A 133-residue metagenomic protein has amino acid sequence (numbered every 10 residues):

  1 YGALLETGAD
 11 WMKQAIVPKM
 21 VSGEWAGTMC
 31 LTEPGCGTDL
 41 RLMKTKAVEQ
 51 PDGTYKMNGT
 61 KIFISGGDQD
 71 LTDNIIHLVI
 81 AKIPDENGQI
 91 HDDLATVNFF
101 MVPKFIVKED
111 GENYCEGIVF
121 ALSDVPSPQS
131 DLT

Functional and structural regions predicted by a protein language model:
G2-Q50: Internal maturation/activation junctions in enzymes
V21-T28, V102-E109, P128: Short, mixed-charge aromatic SLiMs
E24-A26, L42-K44, D52, N74-I76 (+3 more regions): Active-site lining segments that contact anionic ligands and/or coordinate catalytic metals
W25-L31, T60, G117-L122: Short Pro/Gly-enriched beta-strand edge/turn motifs at strand-loop
G35-T38, D68-D70, H91, P126-L132: Short Gly/Pro-enriched turn/cap motifs at secondary-structure boundaries
L42-M43, G66-G67, A121-V125: Short beta-alpha junctions and helix-cap segments that line functional grooves
T54, N58-D110: A short core secondary-structure module
K108-T133: Flexible, small-/acidic-enriched active-site or ligand-binding loops
